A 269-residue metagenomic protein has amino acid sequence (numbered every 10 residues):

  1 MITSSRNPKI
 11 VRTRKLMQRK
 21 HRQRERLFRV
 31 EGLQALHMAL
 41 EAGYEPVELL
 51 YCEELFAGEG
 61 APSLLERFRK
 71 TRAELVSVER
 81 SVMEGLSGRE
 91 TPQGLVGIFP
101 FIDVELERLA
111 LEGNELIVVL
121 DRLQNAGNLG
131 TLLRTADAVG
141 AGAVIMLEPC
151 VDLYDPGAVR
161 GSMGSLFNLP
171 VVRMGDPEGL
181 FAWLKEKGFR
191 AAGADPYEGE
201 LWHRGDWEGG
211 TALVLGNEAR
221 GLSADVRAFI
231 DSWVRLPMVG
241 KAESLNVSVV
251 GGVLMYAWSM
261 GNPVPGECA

Functional and structural regions predicted by a protein language model:
M1-E90, R190: N-terminal positively charged helical leader segments and presequences
R26, L120-Q124, R235-E243: Short pre-catalytic strand/loop immediately N-terminal to key active-site residues, enriched for Gly-Thr
G32, Q124-T131, L245-V249: Amphipathic alpha-helical repeat scaffolds
E41, R67-K70, V76-S81, D103-V104 (+1 more regions): RNA substrate-binding interface of SAM-dependent RNA methyltransferases
E54, E148-V151, A219: Short, ordered loop/turn segments at secondary-structure junctions
G97, T135-V139, L153, G157-L166 (+1 more regions): Structured adenosyl-cofactor binding patch, chiefly the S-adenosyl-L-methionine
A192-A242, N246: Active-site/ligand-binding-proximal alpha/beta "capping" segment
